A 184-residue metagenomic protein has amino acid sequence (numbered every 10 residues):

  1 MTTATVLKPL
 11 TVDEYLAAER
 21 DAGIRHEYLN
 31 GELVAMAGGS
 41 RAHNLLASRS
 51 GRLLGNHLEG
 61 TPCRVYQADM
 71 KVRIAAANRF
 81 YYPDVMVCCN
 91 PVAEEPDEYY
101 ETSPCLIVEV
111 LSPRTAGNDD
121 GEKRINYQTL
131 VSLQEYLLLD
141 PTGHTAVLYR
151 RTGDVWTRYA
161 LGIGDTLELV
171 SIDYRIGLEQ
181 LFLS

Functional and structural regions predicted by a protein language model:
M1-S184: Gly/Pro/Ser/Thr-rich low-complexity, intrinsically disordered segments predominantly at protein N-termini
